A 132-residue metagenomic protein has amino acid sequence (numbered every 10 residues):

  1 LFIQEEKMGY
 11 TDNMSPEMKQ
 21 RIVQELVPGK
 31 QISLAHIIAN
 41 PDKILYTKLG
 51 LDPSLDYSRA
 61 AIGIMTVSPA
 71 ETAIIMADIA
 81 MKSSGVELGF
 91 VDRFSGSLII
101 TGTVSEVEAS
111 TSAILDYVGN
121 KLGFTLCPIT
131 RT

Functional and structural regions predicted by a protein language model:
L1-K7: Short, Lys/Arg-enriched N-terminal segments with co-localized hydrophobic residues within the first ~10-30 amino acids
K7-A77, M81-F94, T101-V104, E108-T132: Positively charged, small/polar-rich N-terminal and surface patches that mediate targeting and assembly and bind
